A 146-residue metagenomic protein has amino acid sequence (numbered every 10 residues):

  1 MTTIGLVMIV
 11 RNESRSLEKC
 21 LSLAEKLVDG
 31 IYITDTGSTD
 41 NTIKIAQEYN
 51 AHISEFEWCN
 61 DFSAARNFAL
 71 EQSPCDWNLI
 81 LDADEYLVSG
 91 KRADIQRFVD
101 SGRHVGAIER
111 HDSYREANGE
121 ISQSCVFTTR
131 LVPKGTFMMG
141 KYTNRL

Functional and structural regions predicted by a protein language model:
M1-K26: N-proximal low-complexity "stem/linker" segments adjacent to membrane-targeting elements
I4, A51-H52: Short, conserved active-site loop motifs that form the nucleotide-linked donor/cofactor pocket
M8, A24, D29-G37, S54-E55 (+1 more regions): Short beta-strand/loop segment that forms part of the nucleotide-sugar
R15-E18, D40-Y49, G90: Acidic helix N-cap motif at the loop->helix transition within catalytic regions of sugar-transfer enzymes
L23, D35-Q47, W58: A conserved acidic beta->alpha catalytic loop
V28-D29, N50, P74: Residue-level detector of structured alpha->beta connecting loops
E55-F62: Short, acidic/glycine-rich phosphate-metal binding loop used to engage nucleotide
S63-L70, D76, L81, L87-L146: Catalytic-site signature of metal-activated, phosphate-bearing donor transferases, centered on the GT-A/GT-A-like
